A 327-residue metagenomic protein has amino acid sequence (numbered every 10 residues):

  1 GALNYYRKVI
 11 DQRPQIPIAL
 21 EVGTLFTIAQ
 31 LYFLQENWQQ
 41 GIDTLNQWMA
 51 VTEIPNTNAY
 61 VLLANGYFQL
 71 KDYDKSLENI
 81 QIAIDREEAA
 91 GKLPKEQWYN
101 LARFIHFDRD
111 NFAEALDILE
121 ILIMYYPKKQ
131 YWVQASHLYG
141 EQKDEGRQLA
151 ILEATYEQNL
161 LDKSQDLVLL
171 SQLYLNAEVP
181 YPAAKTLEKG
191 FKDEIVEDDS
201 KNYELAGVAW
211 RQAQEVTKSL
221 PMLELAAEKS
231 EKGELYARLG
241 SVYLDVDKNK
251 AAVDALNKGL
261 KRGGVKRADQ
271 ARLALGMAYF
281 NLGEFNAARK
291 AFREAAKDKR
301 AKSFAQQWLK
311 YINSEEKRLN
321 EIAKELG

Functional and structural regions predicted by a protein language model:
G1-L282, A287-L319, L326-G327: Alpha-solenoid helical repeat scaffolds
